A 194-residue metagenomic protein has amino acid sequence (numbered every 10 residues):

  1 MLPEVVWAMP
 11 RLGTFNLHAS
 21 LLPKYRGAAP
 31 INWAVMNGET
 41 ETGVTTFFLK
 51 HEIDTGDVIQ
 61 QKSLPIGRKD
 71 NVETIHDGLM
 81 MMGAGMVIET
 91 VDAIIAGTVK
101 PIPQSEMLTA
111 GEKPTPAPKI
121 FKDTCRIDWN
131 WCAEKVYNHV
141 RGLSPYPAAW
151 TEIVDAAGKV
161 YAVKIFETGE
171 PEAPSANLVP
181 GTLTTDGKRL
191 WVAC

Functional and structural regions predicted by a protein language model:
M1-P116: Donor/substrate-binding cores of folate-linked one-carbon enzymes
T109-C194: Internal anion-binding site segments
